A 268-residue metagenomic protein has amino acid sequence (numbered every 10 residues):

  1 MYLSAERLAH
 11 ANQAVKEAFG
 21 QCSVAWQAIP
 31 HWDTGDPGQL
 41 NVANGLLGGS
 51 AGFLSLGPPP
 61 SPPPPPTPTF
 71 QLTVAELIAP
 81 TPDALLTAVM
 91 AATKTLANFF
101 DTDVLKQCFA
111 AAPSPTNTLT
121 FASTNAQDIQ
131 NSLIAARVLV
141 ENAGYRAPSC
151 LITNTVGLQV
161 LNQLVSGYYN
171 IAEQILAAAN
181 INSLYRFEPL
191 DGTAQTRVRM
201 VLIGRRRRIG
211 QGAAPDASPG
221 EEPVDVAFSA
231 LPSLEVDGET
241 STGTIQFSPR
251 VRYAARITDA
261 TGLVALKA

Functional and structural regions predicted by a protein language model:
M1-T102, D237-A268: Flexible, glycine/threonine- and acidic-rich loop/arm segments that mediate assembly and lattice contacts in viral
Y2, A25-P37, L164-A268: Sequence/fold signature of self-assembling virion shell proteins
L3, K16-C22, L133-C150, V156 (+1 more regions): Short, surface-exposed loop and linker segments with low hydrophobicity and enrichment for Pro/Ser/Thr
Q13-V15, L54-P59, A136-V140, N170-E173 (+2 more regions): Intrinsically disordered, low-complexity boundary segments flanking structured domains
C22-W26, F99, D103, V140-A147 (+1 more regions): Short secondary-structure junctions and interdomain/linker hinges
T67-L72, A136, L151, L184 (+2 more regions): Generic structural hydrophobic/aromatic packing signal, biased to beta-strands
L72-L139: Alpha-helical scaffold segments that mediate packing/assembly in large oligomeric complexes
A112-A178: Extended, solvent-exposed, turn-rich assembly/linker loops in the middle of proteins
